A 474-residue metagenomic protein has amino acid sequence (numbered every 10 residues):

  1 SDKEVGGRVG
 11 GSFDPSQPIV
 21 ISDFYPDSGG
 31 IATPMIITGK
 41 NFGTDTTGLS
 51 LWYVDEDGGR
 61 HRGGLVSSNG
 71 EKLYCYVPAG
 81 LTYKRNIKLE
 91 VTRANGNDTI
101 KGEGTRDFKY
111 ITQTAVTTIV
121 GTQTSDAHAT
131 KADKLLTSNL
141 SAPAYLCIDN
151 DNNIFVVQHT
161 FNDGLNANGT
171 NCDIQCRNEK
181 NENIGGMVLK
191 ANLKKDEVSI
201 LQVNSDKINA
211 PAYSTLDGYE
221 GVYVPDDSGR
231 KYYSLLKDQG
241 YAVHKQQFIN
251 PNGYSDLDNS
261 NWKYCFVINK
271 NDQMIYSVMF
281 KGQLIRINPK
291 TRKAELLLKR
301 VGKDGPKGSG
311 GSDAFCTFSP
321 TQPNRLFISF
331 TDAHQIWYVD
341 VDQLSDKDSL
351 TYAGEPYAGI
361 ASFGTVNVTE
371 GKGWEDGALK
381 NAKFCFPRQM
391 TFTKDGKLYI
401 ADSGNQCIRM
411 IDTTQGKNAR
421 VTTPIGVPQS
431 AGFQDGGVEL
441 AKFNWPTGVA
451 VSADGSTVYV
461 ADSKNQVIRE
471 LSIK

Functional and structural regions predicted by a protein language model:
S1-T118, F155, A191, G221: Ser/Thr/Pro-rich low-complexity tracts
I37, T112-A142, F161, C172 (+6 more regions): Gly/Pro-rich loop segments of beta-rich domains
I148-D151, T215-Y219, I268-D272, F318-P323 (+2 more regions): Residue-level detector of Asp-centered blade-edge/turn motifs that repeat once per structural unit in beta-propeller
D151, Q158-F161, P225-G229, N271 (+5 more regions): Short loop/turn segments immediately following the C-termini of beta-strands
N153-V156, G221-V224, M274-S277, R325-I328 (+2 more regions): Conserved beta-propeller blade signature
D173, G185-K190, R230-S234, G282-R286 (+4 more regions): A short loop-to-beta-strand structural motif that recurs across blades of beta-propeller domains
C385-I411: Loop/turn-rich, solvent-exposed surfaces of beta-rich toroidal or solenoidal domains
N444-K474: Blade-level signature of beta-propeller repeat domains, shared across WD40, Kelch, NHL, RCC1 and BNR/Asp-box propellers
